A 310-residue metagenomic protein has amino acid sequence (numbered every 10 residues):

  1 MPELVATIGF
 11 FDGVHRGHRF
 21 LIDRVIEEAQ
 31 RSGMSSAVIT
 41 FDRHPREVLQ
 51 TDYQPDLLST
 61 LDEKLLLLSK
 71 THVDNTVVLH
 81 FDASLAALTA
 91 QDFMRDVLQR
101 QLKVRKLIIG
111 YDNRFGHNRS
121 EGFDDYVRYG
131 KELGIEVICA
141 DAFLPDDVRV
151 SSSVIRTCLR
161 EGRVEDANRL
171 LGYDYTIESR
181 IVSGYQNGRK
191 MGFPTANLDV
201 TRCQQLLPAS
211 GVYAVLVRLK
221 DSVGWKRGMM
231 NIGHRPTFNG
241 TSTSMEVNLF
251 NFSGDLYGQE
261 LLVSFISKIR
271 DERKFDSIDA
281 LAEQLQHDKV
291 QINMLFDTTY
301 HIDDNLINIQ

Functional and structural regions predicted by a protein language model:
M1-T60: N-terminal catalytic cores of NTP/NDP-binding nucleotidyl/phosphoryl-transfer enzymes
H15, L68, L107, A167 (+2 more regions): Residue-level signal for inorganic ion chemistry
D56-K64, L88-M94: Glycine-rich, highly charged phosphate/nucleotide-binding loops
T60-V77: A glycine-rich helix N-cap at a beta->alpha junction
S84-P194, D276-A280, N305-L306: Classical nucleotidyltransferase
G184-Q310: Phosphate/ribose-recognition catalytic cores of enzymes acting on nucleotide-derived substrates
